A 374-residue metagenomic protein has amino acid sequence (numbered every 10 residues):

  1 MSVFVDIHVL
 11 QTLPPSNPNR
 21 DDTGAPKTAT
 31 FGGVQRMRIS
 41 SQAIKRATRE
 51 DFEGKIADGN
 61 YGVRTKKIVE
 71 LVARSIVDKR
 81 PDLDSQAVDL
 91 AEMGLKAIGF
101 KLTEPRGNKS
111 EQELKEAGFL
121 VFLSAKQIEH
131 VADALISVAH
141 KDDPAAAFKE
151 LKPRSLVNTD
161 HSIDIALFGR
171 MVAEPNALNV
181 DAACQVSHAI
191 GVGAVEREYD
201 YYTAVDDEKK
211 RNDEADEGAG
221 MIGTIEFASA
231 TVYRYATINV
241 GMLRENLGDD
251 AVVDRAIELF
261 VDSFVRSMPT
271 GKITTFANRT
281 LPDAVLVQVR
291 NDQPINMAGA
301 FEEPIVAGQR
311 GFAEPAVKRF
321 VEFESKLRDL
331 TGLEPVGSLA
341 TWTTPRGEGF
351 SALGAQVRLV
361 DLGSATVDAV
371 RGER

Functional and structural regions predicted by a protein language model:
M1-R38, Q42-R374: Basic polyanion-binding and macromolecular-assembly surfaces
